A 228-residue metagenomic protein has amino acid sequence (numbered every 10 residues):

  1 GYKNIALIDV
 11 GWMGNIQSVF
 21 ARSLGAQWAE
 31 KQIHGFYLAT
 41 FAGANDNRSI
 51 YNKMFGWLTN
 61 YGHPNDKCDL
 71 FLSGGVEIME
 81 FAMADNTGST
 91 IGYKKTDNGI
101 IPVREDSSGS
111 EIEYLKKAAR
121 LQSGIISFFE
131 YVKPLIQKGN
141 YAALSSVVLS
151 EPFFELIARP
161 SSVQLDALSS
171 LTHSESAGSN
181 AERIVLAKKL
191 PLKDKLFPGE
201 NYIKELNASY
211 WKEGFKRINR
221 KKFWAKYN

Functional and structural regions predicted by a protein language model:
G1-N228: Long, low-complexity, Lys/Arg-enriched
